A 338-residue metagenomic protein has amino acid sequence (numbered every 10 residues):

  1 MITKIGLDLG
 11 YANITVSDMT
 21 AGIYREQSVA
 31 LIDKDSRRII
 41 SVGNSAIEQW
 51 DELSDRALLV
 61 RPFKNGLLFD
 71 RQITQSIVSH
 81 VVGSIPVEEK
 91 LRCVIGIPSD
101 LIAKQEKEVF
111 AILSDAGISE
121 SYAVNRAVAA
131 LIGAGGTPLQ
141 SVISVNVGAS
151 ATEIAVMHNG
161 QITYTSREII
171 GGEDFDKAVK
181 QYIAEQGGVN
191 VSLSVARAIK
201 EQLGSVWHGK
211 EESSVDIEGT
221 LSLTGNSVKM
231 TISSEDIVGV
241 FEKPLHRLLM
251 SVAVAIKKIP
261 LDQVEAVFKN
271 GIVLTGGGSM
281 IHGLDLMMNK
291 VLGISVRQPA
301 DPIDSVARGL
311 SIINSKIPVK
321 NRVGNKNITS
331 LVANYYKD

Functional and structural regions predicted by a protein language model:
M1-I40, N44-V147, M157-I272, S279-D301 (+2 more regions): Nucleotide/phosphate-binding catalytic cleft detector across ATP-hydrolyzing and phosphate-transferring enzymes
